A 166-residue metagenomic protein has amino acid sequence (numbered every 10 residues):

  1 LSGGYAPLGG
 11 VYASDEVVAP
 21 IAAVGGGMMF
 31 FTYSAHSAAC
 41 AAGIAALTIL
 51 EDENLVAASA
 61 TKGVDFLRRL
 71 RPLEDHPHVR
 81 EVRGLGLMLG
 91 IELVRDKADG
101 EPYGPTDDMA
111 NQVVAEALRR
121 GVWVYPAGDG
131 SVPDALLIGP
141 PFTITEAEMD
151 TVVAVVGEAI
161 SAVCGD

Functional and structural regions predicted by a protein language model:
L1-D166: Conserved N-terminal phosphate-binding loop of PLP-dependent enzymes in the Aspartate aminotransferase
